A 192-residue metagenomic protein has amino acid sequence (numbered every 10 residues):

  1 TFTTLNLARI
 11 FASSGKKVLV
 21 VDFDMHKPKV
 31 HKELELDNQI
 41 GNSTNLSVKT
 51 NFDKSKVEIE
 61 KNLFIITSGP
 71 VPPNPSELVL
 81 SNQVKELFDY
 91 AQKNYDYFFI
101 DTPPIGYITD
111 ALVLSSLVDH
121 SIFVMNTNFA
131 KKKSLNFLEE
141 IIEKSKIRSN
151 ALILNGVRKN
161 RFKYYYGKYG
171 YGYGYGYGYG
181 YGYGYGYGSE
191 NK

Functional and structural regions predicted by a protein language model:
T1-K192: P-loop NTP-binding module
